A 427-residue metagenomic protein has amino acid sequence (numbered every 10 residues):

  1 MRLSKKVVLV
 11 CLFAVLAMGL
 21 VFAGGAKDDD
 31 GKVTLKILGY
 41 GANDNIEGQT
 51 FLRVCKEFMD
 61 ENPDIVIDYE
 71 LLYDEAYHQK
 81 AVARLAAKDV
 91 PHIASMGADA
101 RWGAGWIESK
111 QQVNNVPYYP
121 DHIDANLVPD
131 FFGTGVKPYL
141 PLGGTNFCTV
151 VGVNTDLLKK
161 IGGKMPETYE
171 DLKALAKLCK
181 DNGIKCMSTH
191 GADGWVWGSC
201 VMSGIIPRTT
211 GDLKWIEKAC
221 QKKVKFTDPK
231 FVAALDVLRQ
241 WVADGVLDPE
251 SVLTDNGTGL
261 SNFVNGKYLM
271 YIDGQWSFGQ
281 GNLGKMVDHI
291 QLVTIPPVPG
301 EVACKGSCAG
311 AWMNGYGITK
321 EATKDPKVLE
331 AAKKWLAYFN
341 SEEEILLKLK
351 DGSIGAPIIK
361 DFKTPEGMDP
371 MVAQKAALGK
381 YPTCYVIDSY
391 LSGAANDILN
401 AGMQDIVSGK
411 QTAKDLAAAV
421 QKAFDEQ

Functional and structural regions predicted by a protein language model:
S4, V8-L9, L20-W102, K327 (+4 more regions): Conserved N-terminal structural module of periplasmic/extracytoplasmic solute-binding proteins
V54-L127, T155-E167, N262, L269-M270 (+3 more regions): Extracytoplasmic "Venus flytrap"/periplasmic binding protein-like
E61, A87, K160-I161, D244 (+1 more regions): Extracytoplasmic/periplasmic substrate-recognition and gating elements
R84, P91-H92, P120-L157, K185-C186 (+2 more regions): A structural signal for short loop-to-beta-strand junctions that line the ligand-binding cleft of periplasmic/secreted
G97-V150, K164, K173, C200 (+1 more regions): Hinge/lid segment of periplasmic solute-binding proteins
K137-L142, T149, K173-K223, Y268: Extracytoplasmic/periplasmic solute-binding protein
L140-G143, G310, D351-I358, A373-Q427: C-terminal capping/gating helix-and-loop segments adjacent to ligand/active sites or protein-protein/ligand interfaces
A176-L178, C220-V252: Glycine-centered hinge/linker elements that transmit conformational signals in sensory and ligand-binding systems
